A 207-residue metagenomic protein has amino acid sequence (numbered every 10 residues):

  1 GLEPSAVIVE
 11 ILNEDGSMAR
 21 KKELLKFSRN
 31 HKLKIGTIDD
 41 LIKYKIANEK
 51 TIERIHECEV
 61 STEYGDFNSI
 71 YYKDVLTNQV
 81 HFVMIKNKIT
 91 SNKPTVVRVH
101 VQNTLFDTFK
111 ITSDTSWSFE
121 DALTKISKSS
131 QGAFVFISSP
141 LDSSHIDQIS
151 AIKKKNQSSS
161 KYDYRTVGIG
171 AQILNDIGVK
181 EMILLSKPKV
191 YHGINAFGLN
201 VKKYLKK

Functional and structural regions predicted by a protein language model:
G1-K207: Catalytic domains of riboflavin
